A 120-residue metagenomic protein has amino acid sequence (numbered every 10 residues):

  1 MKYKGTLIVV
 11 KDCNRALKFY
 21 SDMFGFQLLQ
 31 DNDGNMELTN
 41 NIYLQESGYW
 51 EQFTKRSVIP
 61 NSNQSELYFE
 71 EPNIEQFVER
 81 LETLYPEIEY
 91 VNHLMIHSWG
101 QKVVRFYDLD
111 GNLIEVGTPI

Functional and structural regions predicted by a protein language model:
M1-L17, S65-L67: N-terminal beta-strand motif that seeds the catalytic metal site of vicinal oxygen chelate
N14-M23, L113: Conserved active-site alpha-helix within GNAT-family acetyltransferase domains
L17, M36-E37, Q45, I88-V91: A generic "structured core" feature
D22-L29, Y85-I88: Conserved acetyl-CoA-binding loop of GNAT-fold acetyltransferases
Q27-N61, L113-T118: Conserved short beta-strand elements that form part of the metal-binding/catalytic scaffold of enzyme active sites
M36, S65, G100-V104: Short beta-strand micro-motifs in enzyme catalytic cores
L67-T83: Mid-chain, well-packed structural core segment of small domains
V78-I120: Vicinal oxygen chelate
